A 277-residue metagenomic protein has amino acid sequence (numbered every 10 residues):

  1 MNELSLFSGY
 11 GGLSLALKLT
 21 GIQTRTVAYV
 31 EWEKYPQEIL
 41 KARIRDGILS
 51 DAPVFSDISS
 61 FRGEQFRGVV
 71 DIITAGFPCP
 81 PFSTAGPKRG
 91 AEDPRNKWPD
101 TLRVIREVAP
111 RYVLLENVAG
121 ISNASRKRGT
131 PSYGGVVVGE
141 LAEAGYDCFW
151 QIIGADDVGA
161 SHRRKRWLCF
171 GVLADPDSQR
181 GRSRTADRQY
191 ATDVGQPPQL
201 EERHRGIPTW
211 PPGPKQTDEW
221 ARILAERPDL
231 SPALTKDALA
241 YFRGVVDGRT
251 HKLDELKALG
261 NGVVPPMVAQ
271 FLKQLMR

Functional and structural regions predicted by a protein language model:
M1, T26, D51, G68-V70 (+1 more regions): A general structural motif
E3-S59: SAM cofactor-binding core of SAM-dependent methyltransferases, primarily the Rossmann-like beta-alpha-beta module
S5, T74-G76, M267: Structural cue for short, hydrophobic secondary-structure segments
L15-L19, A42, R103-R106, G139 (+2 more regions): Short, well-ordered alpha-helices that flank and scaffold nucleotide-derived cofactor binding pockets
A52, F77, A109, V264-P265: Hydrophobic alpha-helix-in-membranes signature
F61-I72, F77-K257: Class I S-adenosyl-L-methionine
E255, P265-M267: Nucleotide phosphate-binding/pyrophosphate-handling subdomain across enzymes that bind or process nucleotide phosphates
